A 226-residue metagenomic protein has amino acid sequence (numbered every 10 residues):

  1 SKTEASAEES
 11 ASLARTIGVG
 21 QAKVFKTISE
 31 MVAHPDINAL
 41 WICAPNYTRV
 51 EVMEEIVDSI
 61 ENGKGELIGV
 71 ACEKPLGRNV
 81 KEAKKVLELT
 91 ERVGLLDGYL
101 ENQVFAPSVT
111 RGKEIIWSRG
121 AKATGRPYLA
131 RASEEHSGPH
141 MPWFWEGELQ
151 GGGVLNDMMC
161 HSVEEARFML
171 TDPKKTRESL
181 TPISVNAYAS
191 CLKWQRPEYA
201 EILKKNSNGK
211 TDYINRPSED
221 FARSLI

Functional and structural regions predicted by a protein language model:
S1-T16: NAD(P)-binding Rossmann-fold cofactor-contacting core
A11-R15, I60, L87-T90, I116 (+2 more regions): Conserved hydrophobic residues forming the short capping helix/wall of the S-adenosyl-L-methionine
I17-L89, S108: Beta-loop-alpha module in the N-terminal Rossmann-like domain of NAD(P)-dependent dehydrogenases, especially those
I17-Q21, G63-L67, K122-R126, T176-T181: Short helix-terminating capping/connector loops at secondary-structure junctions
K26, C72, E101, N186-A189: Short loop/edge segments at beta-strand edges and connector loops that shape dinucleotide/nucleotide cofactor-binding
G69-P142, S162-V163: A contiguous active-site-proximal alpha/beta segment in oxidoreductase catalytic domains
M141-I226: Rossmann-like dinucleotide-binding domain that binds NAD(P)(H)
